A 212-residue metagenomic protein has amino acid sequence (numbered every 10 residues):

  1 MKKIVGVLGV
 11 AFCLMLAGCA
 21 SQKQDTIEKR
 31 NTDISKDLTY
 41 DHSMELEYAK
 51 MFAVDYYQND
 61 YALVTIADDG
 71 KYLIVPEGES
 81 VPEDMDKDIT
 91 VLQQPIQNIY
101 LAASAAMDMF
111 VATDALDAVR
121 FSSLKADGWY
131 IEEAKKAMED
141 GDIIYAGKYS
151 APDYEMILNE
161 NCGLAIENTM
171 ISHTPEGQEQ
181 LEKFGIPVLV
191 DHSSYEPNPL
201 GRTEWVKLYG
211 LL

Functional and structural regions predicted by a protein language model:
M1-G9: Positively charged n-region of N-terminal signal peptides that target proteins for export
G6, V111-D114, Q178-E179: Short amphipathic alpha-helical segments
M15-G18: C-terminal motif of bacterial Sec signal peptides marking the signal peptidase cleavage site
A20-K23: Bacterial signal peptide processing site
D25-Y56: N-terminal low-complexity, Pro/Thr/Ser-rich intrinsically disordered segments that act as propeptides or flexible
A62-I66, G70-L158, L164-I171: A short, structured surface patch at a secondary-structure boundary
D142, E155, N159-L212: Extracytoplasmic substrate-binding proteins
